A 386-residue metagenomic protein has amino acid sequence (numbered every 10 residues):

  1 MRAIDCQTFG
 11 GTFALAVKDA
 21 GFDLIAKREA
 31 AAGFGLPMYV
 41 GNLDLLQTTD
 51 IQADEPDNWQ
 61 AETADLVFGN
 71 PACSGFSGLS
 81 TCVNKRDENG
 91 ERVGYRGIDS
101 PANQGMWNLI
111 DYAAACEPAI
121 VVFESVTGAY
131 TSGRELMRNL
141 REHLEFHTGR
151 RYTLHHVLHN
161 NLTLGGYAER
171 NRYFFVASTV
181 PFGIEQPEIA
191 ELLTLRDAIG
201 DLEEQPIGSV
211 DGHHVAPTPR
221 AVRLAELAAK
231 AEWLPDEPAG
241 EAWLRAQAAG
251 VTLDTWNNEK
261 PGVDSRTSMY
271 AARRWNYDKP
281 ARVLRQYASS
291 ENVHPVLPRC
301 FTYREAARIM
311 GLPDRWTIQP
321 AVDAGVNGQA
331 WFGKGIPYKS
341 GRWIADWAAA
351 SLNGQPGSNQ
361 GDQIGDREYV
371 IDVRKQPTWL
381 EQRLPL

Functional and structural regions predicted by a protein language model:
A3-F13, V17, E62-N84, I120-V126 (+4 more regions): Conserved proline-anchored active-site loop of SAM-dependent methyltransferases that bridges a beta-strand
I4-A53: SAM cofactor-binding core of SAM-dependent methyltransferases, primarily the Rossmann-like beta-alpha-beta module
G11, A32-G33, A72-S74, T127-G128 (+4 more regions): Short, solvent-exposed loop/turn segments at secondary-structure junctions
K18-G21, G41-N42, S80-N84, E135-R138 (+1 more regions): Short, glycine/charged-enriched secondary-structure capping and boundary segments
P37, G105-N108, S340: Well-ordered alpha-helical segments embedded in enzymatic catalytic cores
V40-A72: Short, structured active-site "lid" loops
D57-A64, F76-M269: Class I S-adenosyl-L-methionine
A225-L386: C-terminal target-recognition/interaction regions appended to catalytic cores
